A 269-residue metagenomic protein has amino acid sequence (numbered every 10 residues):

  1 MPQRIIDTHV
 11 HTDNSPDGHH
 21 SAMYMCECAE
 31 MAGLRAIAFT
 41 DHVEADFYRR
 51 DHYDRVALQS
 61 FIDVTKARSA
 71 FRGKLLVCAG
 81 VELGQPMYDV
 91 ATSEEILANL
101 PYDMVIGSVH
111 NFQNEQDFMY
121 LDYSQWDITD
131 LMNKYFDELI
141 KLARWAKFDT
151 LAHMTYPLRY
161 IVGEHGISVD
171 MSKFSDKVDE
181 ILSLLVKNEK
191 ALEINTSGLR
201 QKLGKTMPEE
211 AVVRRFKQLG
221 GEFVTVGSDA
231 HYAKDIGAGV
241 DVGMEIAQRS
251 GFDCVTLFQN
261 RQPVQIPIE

Functional and structural regions predicted by a protein language model:
M1-T8, T12, A22, E164-E269: Charged catalytic cores and adjacent phosphate/nucleic-acid-binding surfaces used for phosphate/nucleic-acid chemistry
P2-D137, D235: A metal-dependent hydrolase metal-coordination microenvironment
H19, E44-A45, D51, L100 (+1 more regions): Divalent metal-binding pocket/active-site signature
E30, A98, A143-R144, K217 (+1 more regions): Non-catalytic positions within long, well-ordered alpha-helices that form the structural scaffold/packing of enzyme
L34, Y102, K147-F148, G221 (+1 more regions): A structural motif
I37-F39, V105, L151, L192 (+2 more regions): Hydrophobic residues within beta-strands of alpha/beta enzymes
A67-R68, E94-I96, K141, I181 (+1 more regions): Short, flexible, glycine/charge-rich loop motifs used to bind or transfer phosphoryl groups or to couple energy/partner
E82, H110, Y156, Q259-Q262: Residues that form or immediately flank small-molecule/cofactor binding pockets and catalytic motifs
